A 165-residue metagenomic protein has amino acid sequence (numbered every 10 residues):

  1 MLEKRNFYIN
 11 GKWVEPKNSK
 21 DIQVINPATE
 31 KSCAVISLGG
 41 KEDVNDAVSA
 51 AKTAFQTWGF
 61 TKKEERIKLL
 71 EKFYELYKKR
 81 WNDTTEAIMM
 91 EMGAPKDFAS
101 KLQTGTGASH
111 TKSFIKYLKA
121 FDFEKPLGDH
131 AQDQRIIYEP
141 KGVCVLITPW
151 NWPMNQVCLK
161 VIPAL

Functional and structural regions predicted by a protein language model:
M1-Q132: N-terminal Rossmann-like NAD(P)+-binding subdomain of aldehyde/semialdehyde dehydrogenases
E124-L165: Conserved small-residue-rich beta-alpha loop and adjacent elements that most often cradle the phosphate/pyrophosphate
